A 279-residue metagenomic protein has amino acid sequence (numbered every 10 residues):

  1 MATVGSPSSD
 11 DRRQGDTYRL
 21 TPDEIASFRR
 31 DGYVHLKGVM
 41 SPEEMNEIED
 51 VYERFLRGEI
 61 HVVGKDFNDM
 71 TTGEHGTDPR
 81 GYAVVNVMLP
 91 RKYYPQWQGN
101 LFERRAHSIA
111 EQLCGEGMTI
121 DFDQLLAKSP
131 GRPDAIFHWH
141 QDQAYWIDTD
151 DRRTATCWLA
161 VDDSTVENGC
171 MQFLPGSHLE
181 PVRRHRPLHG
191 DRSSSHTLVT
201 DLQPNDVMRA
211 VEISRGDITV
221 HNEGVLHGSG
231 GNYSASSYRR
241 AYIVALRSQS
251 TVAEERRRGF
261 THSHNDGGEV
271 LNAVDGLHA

Functional and structural regions predicted by a protein language model:
A2-D31, K37-W139, Y145-W146, R186 (+2 more regions): Non-heme Fe(II)-dependent double-stranded beta-helix
A2-T3, L179-A279: Conserved double-stranded beta-helix
Y33, R152-T156, N168, M208-A210 (+1 more regions): Extracellular structured ligand-interaction cores
Q124, Q141-Q143, L159-D163, P175: Short, structured patches in soluble enzyme cores that scaffold and shape functional sites
A135, T149-R153, S234-Y238: A generic structural micro-feature
Q141-A144, V199-D201: Short helix/strand-bridging catalytic loops that position acidic/His residues to coordinate divalent metals and engage
I147-V166, E212-R215, V220, A245-Q249: Short, conserved beta-strand element in jelly-roll/cupin
T165-H185: Core FKBP-type peptidyl-prolyl cis-trans isomerase
